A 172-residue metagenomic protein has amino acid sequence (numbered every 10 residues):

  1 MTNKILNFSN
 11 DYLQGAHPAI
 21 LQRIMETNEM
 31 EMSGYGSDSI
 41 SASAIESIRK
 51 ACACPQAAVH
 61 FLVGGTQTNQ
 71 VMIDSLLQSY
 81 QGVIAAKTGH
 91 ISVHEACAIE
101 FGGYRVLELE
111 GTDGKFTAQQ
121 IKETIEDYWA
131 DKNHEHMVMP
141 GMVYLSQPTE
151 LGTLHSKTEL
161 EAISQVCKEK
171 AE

Functional and structural regions predicted by a protein language model:
M1-I24: N-terminal amphipathic/basic leader segments beginning at the initiator methionine
N7-N10, V59-V63, A85-A86, L145 (+1 more regions): General beta-strand structural signal in soluble alpha/beta enzymes
H17-G65, K87-S92, A98: Conserved N-terminal alpha-helix of the aminotransferase class I/II PLP-enzyme fold
A51-C54, L76, I91, A98-F101 (+2 more regions): Solvent-exposed alpha-helices and their adjacent loops that cap or buttress functional pockets in soluble metabolic
Q56-L77, L107-G114: Conserved core of the PLP fold type I
S75-V93, K122: Conserved PLP-anchoring active-site segment centered on the Schiff-base-forming lysine
G103-A162, E169: PLP-dependent aminotransferase-class I/II
